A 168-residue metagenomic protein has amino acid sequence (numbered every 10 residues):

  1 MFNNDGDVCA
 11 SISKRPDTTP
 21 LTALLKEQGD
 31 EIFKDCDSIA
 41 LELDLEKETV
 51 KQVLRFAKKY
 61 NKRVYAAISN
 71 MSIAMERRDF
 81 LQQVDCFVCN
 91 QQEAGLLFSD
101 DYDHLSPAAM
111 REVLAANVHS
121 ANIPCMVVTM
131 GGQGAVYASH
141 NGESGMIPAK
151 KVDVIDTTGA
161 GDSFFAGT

Functional and structural regions predicted by a protein language model:
M1-S38, R55: Conserved N-terminal subdomain of the carbohydrate kinase-like
F2-D7, L81-D85, L105-P107, E143-M146: Short, hinge-like loop/turn segments at secondary-structure boundaries
N4, N90, G161: Short, conserved phosphate/pyrophosphate- and ester-handling motifs at nucleotide-, phospho-/glycolipid
K14-T18, I68-M71, Q92-A94, K150-V152: Short, acidic/turn-prone active-site loops that include or flank metal/cofactor- and phosphate-binding residues
E31-I32, D79-F80, H119: Structural alpha-helical scaffold elements that stabilize or flank donor/cofactor-binding regions in carbohydrate
S38-E112, Q133-A135: Conserved beta-alpha-beta core of the PfkB/ribokinase-like small-molecule kinase fold
I73, D100-T168: Conserved phosphate-binding/catalytic region of the ribokinase-like
